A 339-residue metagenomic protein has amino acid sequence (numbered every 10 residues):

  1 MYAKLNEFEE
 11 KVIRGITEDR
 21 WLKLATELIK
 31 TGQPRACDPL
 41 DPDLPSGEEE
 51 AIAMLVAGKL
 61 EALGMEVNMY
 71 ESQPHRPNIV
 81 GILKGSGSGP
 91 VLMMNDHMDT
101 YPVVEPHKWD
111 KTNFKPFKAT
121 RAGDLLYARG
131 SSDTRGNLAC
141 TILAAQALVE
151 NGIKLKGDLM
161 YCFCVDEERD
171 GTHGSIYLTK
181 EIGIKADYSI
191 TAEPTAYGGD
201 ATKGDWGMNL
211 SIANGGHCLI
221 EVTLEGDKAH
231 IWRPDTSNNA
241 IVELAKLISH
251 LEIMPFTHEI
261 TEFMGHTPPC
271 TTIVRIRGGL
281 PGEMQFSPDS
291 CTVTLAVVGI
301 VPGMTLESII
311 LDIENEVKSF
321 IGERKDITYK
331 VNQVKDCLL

Functional and structural regions predicted by a protein language model:
M1-D19, E48-A51, A62, G199-G204 (+2 more regions): Metal-dependent amide/peptide-bond hydrolase catalytic core, centered on the "pita-bread" metallohydrolase fold
Y2-E105, S290-A296: N-terminal helical capping/dimerization or prosegment-like subdomains of hydrolases acting on amide or phosphate bonds
P34, D99, E168, T195 (+1 more regions): Catalytic metal-binding/acid-base residues of hydrolase active sites
G64-Y70, K118-A119, K330-N332: Short secondary-structure junctions
N68, M93, M160-C162, K330: A structural signal for isolated positions on well-ordered beta-strands in alpha/beta enzyme cores
G89-M160: Active-site metal-coordination/substrate-binding segment of hydrolases, especially metallo-dependent peptidases
P90-M94, C162, Y188-I190, T272-V274 (+1 more regions): Hydrophobic/aromatic beta-strand patches that form the interior of the parallel beta-sheet core in alpha/beta enzyme
S132-I253, E262, S287: Fold-level recognition of mixed alpha/beta catalytic cores in primary-metabolism enzymes, strongest
